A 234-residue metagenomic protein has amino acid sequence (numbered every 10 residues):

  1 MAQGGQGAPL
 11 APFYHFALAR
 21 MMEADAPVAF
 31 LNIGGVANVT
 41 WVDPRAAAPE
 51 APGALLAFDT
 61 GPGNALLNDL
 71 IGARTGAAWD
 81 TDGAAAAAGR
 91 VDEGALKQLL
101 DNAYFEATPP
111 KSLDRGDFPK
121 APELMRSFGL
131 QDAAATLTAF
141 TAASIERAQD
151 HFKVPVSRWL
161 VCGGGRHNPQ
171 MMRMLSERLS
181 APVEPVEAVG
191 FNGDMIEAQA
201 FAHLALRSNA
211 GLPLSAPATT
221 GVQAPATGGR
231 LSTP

Functional and structural regions predicted by a protein language model:
M1-L67, I71-A78, M195: Active-site histidine-anchored catalytic micro-motif
M1-P12, A19, S215-P234: N-terminal lobe of the biotin/lipoate ligase/transferase fold
Q3-G4, A86-A88, F191-N192: Short, small-residue-enriched loops and turns at beta-alpha junctions that line or gate enzyme active sites
H15-R20, R126, A139-D150, L206: Generic structural signal for well-ordered alpha-helical scaffold segments
E23, A78-W79, V183, P213: Secondary-structure boundary/capping signal
V39-T40, A107-P109, N168-Q170: Short acidic/glycine-rich loop or secondary-structure boundary segments that cap or lie
D43-R45, E50, D69, A143-A226: Catalytic phosphate/nucleotide-handling subdomain of diverse soluble enzymes
G53-A142, E146, G211, T220 (+1 more regions): Conserved ATP-utilizing enzyme core subdomain
